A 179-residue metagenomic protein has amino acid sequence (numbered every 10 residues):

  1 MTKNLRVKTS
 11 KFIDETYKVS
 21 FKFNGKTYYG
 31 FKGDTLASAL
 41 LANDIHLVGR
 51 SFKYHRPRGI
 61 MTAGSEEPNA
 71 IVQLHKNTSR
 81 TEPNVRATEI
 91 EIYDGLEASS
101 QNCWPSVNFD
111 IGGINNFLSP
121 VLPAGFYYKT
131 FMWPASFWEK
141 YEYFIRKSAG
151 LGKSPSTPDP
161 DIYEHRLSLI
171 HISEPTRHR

Functional and structural regions predicted by a protein language model:
M1-Y17, S38, A42, L47: Terminal leader/tail segments of proteins
V19-F21, V72: A short beta-strand micro-motif
N24: Primarily a LysM-type cell-wall glycan-binding module
T27-D34: Short, contiguous acidic and Ser/Thr-rich linear segments
G30, G49-R50, Y54: General beta-strand structural signal in soluble alpha/beta enzymes
F52-L169: Fe-S ferredoxin-like electron-transfer domains and their immediately adjacent linker/connector regions across
H171-H178: Residue-level detector of conserved catalytic or cofactor/ligand-binding positions in enzyme active sites
